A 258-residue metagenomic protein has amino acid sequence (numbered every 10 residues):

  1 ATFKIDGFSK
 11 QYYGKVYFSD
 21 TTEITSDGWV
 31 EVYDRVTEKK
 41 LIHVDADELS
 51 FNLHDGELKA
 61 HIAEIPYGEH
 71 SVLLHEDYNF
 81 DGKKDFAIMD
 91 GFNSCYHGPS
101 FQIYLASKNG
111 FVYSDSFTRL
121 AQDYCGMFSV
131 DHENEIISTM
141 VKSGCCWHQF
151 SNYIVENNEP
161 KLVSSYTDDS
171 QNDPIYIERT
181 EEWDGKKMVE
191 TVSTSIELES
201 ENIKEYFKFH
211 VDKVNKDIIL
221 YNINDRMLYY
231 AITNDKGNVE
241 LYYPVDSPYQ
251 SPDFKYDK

Functional and structural regions predicted by a protein language model:
A1-K40, V130-K204: Acidic, small-residue rich beta-repeat scaffolds with periodic aromatic anchors
T2-I5, Y67-Y78, D123-I136: Beta-propeller blade termini
Y12-G14, E199-V245: N-terminal secretory signal peptides
S26-G28, C95-Q102, C145-N152, R226-Y230: Structural motif
Y33-V36, Y96-S116, F150-N157: Beta-propeller blade repeat segments, especially FG-GAP/WD-type strand-to-loop junctions in 6- to 7-bladed propeller
E48-A60, Y229-D257: A low-complexity, Ser/Thr/Gly/Pro-enriched, surface-exposed linker/loop concept that marks segments flanking
D81: Acidic carboxylate motifs that coordinate Ca2+ or other divalent cations, activating on Asp/Glu
F86-D90: Hydrophobic beta-strand segments that make up the repeating blades of beta-propeller and related beta-repeat
